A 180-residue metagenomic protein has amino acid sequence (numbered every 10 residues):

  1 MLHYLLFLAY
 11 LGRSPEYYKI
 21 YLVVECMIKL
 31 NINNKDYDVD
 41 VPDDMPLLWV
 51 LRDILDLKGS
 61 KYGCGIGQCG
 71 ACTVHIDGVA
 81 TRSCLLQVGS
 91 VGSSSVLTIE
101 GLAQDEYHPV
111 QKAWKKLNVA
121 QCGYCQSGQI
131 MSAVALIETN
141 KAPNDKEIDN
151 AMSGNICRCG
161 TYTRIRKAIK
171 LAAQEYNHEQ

Functional and structural regions predicted by a protein language model:
Y4-L11, Y18, L22: Short hydrophobic targeting helices and cationic amphipathic motifs that mediate membrane/organellar targeting
R13-E16, N177: Short intrinsically disordered, low-complexity segments
Y21-Q180: Signature of N-terminal electron-transfer/Fe-S-associated modules in redox systems
